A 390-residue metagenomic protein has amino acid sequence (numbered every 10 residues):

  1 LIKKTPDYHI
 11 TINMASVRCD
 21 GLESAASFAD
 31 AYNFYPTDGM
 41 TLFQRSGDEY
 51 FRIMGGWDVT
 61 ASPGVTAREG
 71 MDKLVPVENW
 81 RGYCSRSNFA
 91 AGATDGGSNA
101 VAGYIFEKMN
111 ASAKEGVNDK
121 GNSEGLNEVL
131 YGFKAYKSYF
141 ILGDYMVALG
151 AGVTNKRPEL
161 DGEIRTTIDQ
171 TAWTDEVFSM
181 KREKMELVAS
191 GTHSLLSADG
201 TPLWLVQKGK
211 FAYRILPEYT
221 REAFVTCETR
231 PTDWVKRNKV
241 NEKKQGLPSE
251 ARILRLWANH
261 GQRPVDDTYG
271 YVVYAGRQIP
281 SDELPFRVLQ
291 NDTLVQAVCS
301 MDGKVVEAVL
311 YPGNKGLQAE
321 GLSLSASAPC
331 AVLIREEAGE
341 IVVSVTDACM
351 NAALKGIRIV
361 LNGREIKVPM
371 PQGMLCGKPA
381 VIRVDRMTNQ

Functional and structural regions predicted by a protein language model:
L1-L354, V360-E365, P379, M387: Extended polysaccharide-engagement surfaces of secreted carbohydrate-active enzymes
I366-M374: Solvent-exposed serine/threonine-rich low-complexity stretches and specific carbohydrate-binding patches
V384-Q390: Mature N-terminal, pre-catalytic/accessory segment of carbohydrate-active enzymes
